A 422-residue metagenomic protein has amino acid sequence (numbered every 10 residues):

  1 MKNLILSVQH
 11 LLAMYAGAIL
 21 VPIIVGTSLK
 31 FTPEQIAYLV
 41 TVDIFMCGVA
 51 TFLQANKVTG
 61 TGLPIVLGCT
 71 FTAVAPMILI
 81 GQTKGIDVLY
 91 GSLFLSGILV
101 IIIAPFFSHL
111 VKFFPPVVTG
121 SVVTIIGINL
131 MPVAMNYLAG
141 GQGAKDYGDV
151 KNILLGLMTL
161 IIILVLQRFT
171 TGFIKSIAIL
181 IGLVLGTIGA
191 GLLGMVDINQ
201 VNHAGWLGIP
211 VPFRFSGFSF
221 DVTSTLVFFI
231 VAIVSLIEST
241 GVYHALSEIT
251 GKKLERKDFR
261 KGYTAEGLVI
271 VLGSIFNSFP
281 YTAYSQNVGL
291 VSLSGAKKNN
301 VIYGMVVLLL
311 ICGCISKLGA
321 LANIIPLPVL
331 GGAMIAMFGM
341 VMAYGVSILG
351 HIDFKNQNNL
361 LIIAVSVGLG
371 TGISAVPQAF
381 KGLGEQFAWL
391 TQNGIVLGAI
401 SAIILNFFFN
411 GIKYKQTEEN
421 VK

Functional and structural regions predicted by a protein language model:
M1-I65, T72-Q82: N-terminal signal-anchor module of multipass membrane proteins
M1-L6, I198-F213, E248-K252, G262 (+1 more regions): Intrinsically disordered, low-complexity non-transmembrane regions of multi-pass membrane transporters
L6-M14, A18, G148-L160, I177-A178 (+3 more regions): Hydrophobic, membrane-embedded alpha-helices of multi-pass small-molecule transporters
A18-P22, G26, T159-F169, I177 (+4 more regions): Juxtamembrane interface elements at the cytosolic ends of transmembrane helices in multi-pass membrane proteins
G26-G60, V227-N299, E419-V421: Membrane-embedded helical hairpins/re-entrant loop segments and their flanking transmembrane helices within multi-pass
Y38, T59-A73, K112-S121, I174-L180 (+3 more regions): Short, non-helical or kinked segments that cap or interrupt transmembrane helices
P76-Q82, Q167, N287-V301, L308-C312: Interfacial segments of multi-pass membrane proteins
Q82-N199, V306, I311-E418: Membrane-embedded alpha-helical modules
